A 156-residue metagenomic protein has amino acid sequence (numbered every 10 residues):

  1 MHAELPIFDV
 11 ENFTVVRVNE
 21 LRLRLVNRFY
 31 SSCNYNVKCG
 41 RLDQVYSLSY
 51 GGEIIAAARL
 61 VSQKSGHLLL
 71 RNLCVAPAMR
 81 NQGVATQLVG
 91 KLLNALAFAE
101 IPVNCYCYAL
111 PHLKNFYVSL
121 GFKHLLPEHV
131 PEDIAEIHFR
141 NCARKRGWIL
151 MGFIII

Functional and structural regions predicted by a protein language model:
M1-G40, S47-Y50, W148-L150, I154-I156: Short amphipathic alpha-helix that is part of the acyltransferase structural core
S47, E53-V61, G66-C74: Conserved beta-strand in the GNAT
R71, R80, F116-S119: Acidic/histidine-enriched, beta-strand-rich ligand/metal-binding domains
V75, N81-L96: Conserved acetyl-CoA-binding loop-helix of GNAT-fold acetyltransferases
L96-P111: Conserved GNAT acetyl-CoA-binding A-motif
P111-A143: Conserved active-site alpha-helix within GNAT-family acetyltransferase domains
